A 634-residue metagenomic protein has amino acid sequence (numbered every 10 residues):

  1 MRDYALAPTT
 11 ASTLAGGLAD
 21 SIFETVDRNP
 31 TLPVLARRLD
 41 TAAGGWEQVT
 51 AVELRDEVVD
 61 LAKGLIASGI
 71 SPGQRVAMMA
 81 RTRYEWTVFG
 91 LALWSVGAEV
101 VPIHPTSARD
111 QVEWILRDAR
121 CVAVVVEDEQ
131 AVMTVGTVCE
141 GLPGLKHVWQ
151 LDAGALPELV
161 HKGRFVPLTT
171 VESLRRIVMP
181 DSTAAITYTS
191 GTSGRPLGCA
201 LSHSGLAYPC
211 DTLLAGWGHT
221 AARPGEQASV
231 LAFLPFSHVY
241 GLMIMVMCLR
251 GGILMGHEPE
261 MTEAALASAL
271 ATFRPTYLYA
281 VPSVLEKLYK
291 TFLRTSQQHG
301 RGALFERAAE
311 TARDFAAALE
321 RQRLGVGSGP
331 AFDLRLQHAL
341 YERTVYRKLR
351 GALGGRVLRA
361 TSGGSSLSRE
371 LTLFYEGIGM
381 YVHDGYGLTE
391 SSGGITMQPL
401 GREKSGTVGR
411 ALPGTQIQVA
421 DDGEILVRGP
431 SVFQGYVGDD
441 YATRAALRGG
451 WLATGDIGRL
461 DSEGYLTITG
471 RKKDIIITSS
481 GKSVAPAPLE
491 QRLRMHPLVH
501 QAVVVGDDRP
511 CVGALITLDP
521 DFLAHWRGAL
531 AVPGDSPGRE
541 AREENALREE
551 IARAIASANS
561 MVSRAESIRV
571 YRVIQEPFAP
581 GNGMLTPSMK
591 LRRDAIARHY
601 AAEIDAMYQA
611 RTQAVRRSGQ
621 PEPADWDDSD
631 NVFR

Functional and structural regions predicted by a protein language model:
P30-P33, Q150, V166-Y188, R195 (+1 more regions): Conserved pre-ATP/AMP-binding loop-to-beta segment of ANL
V34-R83, T87-L91, A108-E113, S204: Conserved AMP-binding/adenylate-forming core of the ANL superfamily
L39, A43-G44, Q130-P180, F292-Y346: ANL superfamily adenylate-forming
Q48-V52, A184-D211: Conserved AMP-binding A3 loop
A67-S68, S95-H161: Structural core segment of the AMP-binding/adenylate-forming
A207-S229, F236-Y346, R356: Conserved AMP-binding/adenylation subdomain of ANL enzymes
A411-A420, E424-T478, M495: Conserved ATP-binding/catalytic segment of the ANL
Q501-V504, P510, A556-R634: Conserved C-terminal "lid"/linker of ANL adenylate-forming enzymes
